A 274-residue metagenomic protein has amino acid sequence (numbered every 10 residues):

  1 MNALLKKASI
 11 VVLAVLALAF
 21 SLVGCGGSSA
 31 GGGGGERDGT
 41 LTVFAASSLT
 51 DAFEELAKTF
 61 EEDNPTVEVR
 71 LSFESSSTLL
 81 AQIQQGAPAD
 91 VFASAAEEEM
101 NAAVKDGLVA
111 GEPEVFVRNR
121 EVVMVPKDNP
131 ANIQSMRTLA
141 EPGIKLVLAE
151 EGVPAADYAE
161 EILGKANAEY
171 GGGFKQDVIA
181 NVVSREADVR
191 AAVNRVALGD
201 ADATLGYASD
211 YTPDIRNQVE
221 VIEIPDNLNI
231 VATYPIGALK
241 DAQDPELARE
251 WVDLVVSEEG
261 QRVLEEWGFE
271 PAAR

Functional and structural regions predicted by a protein language model:
N2-V12: Bacterial N-terminal signal peptides that target proteins for export
V15-L16: Repetitive helical segments and hydrophobic/amphipathic motifs
F20-G24: C-terminal motif of bacterial Sec signal peptides marking the signal peptidase cleavage site
C25-D63, E68, S72, S77 (+5 more regions): Exported/periplasmic ABC-transporter solute-binding proteins
D90-S94: Periplasmic-binding protein-like
D106-P113: A short, gly/pro- and small-residue-rich
P113-F116, E121: Short, glycine-/small- and polar/acidic-enriched structural segments that line small-molecule recognition paths
